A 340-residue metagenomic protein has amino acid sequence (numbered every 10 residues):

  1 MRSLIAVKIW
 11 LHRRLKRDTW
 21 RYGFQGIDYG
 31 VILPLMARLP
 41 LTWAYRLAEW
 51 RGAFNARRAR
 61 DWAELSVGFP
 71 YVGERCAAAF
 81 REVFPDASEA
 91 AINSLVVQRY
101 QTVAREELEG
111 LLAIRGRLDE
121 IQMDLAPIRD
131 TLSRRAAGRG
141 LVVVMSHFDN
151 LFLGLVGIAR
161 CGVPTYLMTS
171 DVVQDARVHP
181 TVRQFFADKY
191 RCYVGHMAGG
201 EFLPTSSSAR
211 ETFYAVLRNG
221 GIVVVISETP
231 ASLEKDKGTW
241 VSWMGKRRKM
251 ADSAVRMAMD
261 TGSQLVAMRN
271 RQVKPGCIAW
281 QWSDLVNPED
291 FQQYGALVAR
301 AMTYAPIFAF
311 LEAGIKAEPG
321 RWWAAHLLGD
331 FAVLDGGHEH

Functional and structural regions predicted by a protein language model:
R2-M145, N150, D188-Y190: Membrane-anchoring hydrophobic helices of lipid-metabolizing enzymes
W62-L65, Q174-F185, Q293-V298: Short, flexible/disordered intra-domain loops and linkers
V72, N150, F185-A187, S208-A209 (+2 more regions): Residue-level preference for nonpolar/small residues embedded in alpha-helices
Q122-P127, G199-S207: Short acidic-hydrophobic, aromatic-tinged amphipathic segments that line or gate anion-handling sites
R129-L132, L155-V156, Y190-G195, F213-Y214 (+1 more regions): Short amphipathic alpha-helical segments and helix-helix/interface helices
R134-G138, G195-H196, V216-N219: Flexible, charged surface loops at secondary-structure boundaries
R139-T205, K235: Catalytic core of membrane glycerolipid acyltransferases/transacylases, capturing the structured, soluble-facing
R160, L203-H340: Non-catalytic C-terminal accessory region of glycerolipid acyltransferases and related lyso-lipid remodeling enzymes
